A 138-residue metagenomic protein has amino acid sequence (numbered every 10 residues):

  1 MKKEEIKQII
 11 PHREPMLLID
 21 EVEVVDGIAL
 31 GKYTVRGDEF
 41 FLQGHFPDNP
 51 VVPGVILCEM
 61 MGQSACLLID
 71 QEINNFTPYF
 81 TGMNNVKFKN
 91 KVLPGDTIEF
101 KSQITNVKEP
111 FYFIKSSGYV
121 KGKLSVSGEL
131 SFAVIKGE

Functional and structural regions predicted by a protein language model:
M1-I6, D96-F100: Short Pro/Gly-enriched beta-strand edge/turn motifs at strand-loop
E5-P15: Short, solvent-exposed secondary-structure boundary motifs
E14-V52: Catalytic strand-loop segment that frames the active site of acyl-thioester-processing enzymes
M16-L18, I98, Y112: Hydrophobic core residues within well-ordered beta-strands of beta-rich domains
D20, M83-V86, S116: Hydrophobic/aromatic beta-strand elements that line small-molecule binding cavities or substrate pockets in beta-rich
D26-G27, V92-D96, Q103-E138: HotDog/MaoC-like acyl-thioester-processing domains
Q43-L67, F80: Compact, glycine-rich, soluble single-domain proteins
S64-K101, E129-A133: Hydrophobic beta-strand-centered segment that forms part of the acyl-chain substrate-binding groove
